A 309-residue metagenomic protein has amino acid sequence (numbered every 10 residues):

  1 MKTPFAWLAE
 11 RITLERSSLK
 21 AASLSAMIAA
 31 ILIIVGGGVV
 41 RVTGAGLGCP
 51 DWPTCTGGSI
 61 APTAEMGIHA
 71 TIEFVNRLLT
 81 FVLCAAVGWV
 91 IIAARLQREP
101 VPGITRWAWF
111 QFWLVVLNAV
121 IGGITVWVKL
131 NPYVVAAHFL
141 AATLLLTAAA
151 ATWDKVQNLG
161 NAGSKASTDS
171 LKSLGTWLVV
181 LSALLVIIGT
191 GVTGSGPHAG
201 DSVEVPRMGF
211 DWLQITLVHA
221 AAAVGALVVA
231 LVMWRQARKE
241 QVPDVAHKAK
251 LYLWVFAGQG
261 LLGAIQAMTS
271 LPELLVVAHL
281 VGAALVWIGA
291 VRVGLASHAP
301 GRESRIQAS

Functional and structural regions predicted by a protein language model:
M1-S309: Polytopic transmembrane helical bundles with strong interfacial aromatic enrichment
